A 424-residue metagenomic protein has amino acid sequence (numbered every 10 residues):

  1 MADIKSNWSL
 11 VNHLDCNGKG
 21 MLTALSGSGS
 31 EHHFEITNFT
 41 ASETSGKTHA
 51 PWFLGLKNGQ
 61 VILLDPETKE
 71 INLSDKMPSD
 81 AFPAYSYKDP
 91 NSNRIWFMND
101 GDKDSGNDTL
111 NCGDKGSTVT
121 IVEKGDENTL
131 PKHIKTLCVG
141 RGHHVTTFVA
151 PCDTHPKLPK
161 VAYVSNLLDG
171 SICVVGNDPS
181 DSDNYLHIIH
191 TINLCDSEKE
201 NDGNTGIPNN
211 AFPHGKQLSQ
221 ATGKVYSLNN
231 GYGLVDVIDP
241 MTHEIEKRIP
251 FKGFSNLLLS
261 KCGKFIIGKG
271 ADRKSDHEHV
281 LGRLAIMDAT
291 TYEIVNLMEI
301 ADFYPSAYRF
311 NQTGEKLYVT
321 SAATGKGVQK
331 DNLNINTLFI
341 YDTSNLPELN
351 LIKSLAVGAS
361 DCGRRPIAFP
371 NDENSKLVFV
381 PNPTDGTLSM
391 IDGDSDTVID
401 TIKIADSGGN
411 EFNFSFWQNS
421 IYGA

Functional and structural regions predicted by a protein language model:
M1-A424: Predominantly soluble domains enriched in secretory-pathway, periplasmic, or organellar proteins
